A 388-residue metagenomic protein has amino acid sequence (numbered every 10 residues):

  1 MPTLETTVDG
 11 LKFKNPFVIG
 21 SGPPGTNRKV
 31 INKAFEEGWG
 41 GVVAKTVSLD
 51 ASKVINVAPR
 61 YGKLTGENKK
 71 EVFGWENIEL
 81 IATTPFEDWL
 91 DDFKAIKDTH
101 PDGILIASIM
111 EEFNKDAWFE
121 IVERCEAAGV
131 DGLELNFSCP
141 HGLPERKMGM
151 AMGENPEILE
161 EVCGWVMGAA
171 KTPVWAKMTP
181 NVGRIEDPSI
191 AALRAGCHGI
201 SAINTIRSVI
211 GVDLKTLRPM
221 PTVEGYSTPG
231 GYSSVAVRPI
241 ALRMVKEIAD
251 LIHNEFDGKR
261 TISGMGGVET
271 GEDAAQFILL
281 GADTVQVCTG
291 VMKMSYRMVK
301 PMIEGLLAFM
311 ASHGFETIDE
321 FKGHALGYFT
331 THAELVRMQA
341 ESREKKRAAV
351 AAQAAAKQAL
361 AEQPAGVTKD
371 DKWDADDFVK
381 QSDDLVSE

Functional and structural regions predicted by a protein language model:
M1-I106, M110-K115, F119-E120, M302 (+3 more regions): N-terminal capping/small domains of soluble enzymes
F17-G20, L105-S108, V174-M178, S263-G264 (+1 more regions): Short catalytic-loop micro-motif centered on adjacent basic/acidic residues
N32-E37, G41, D98-T99, E112-S263 (+4 more regions): Alpha/beta enzyme core
K45-V47, F137, N204, T289-G290: Short secondary-structure boundary segments
S52-N68, V209-P229, M292-F315: C-terminal helical cap(s) of enzyme catalytic domains, especially alpha/beta-barrels
I252, I262-G267, Q286-C288, M294: Helical hairpin unit composed of two closely spaced alpha helices linked by a short loop
I278, K293-E316, E320-E388: C-terminal extensions of enzymes
